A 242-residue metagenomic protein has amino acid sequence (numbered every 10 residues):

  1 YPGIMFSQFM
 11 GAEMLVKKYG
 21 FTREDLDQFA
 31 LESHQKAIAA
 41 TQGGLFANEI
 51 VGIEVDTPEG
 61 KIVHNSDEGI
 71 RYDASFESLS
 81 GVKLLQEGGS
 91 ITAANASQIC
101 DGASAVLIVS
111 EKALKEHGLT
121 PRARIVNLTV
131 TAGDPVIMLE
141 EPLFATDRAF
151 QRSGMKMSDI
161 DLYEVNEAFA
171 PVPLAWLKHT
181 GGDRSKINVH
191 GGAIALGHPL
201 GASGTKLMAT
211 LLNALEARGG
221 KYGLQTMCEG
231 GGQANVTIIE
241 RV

Functional and structural regions predicted by a protein language model:
Y1-F6, E24-L31, I91-S104, V126-R152 (+3 more regions): Active-site pocket-shaping loop/turn-to-helix segments
Y1-Y19, Y72, G88: Glycine-rich loop/linker segments at domain edges
M10, V16-L45, V106-K112, P199-G220 (+1 more regions): Active-site-proximal alpha-helical scaffold in enzymes
M10-E13, E49, T57, V126-A195: Active-site pocket-lining segment
D25-E116, H179, R184-K186: N-terminal extracellular/periplasmic Venus flytrap/periplasmic-binding protein-like
A74-E140, F144, A209-T210, A217-L224 (+2 more regions): Condensing-enzyme catalytic core mediating Claisen C-C bond formation in acyl metabolism
M157, L174-H179, D183-N188, A193-I238: Internal helix-turn-beta structural module
